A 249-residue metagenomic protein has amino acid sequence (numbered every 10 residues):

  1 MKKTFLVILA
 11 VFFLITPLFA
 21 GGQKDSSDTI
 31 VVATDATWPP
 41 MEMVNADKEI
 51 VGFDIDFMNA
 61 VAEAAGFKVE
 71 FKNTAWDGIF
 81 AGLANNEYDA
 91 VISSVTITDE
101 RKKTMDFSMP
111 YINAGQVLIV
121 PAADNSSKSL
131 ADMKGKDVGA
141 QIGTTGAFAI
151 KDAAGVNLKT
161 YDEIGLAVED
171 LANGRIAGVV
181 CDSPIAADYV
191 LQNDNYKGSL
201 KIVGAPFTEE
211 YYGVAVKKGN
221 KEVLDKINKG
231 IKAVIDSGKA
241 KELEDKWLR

Functional and structural regions predicted by a protein language model:
S27-S94: Extracytoplasmic small-molecule ligand-binding "clamshell" domains of the periplasmic binding protein/Venus flytrap
A36, N113-V120, S183, A187 (+2 more regions): Periplasmic-binding protein-like
I55-A64, D124, D137, I142-T144 (+2 more regions): Extended ligand-binding regions for polar small-molecule ligands
I55-D56, E70-G82, N125, I142-T145 (+2 more regions): Short helix-initiation/N-cap motifs at beta->coil->alpha
F67, F71, G78, V95-I97 (+1 more regions): A conserved helix-loop-strand patch within extracytoplasmic ligand-binding domains of the periplasmic binding
F67-K68, A84-S93, K136-D137, N173-I185: Alpha-to-beta junction loops
K68-E70, T145-D162, K197-V203, K226-R249: Ligand-binding clefts/hinges and TM-proximal coupling segments of bilobed small-molecule sensing domains
A81, S93-T104, A149-D152, A177-T208: A ligand-binding cleft/hinge motif common to bilobed small-molecule-binding domains
